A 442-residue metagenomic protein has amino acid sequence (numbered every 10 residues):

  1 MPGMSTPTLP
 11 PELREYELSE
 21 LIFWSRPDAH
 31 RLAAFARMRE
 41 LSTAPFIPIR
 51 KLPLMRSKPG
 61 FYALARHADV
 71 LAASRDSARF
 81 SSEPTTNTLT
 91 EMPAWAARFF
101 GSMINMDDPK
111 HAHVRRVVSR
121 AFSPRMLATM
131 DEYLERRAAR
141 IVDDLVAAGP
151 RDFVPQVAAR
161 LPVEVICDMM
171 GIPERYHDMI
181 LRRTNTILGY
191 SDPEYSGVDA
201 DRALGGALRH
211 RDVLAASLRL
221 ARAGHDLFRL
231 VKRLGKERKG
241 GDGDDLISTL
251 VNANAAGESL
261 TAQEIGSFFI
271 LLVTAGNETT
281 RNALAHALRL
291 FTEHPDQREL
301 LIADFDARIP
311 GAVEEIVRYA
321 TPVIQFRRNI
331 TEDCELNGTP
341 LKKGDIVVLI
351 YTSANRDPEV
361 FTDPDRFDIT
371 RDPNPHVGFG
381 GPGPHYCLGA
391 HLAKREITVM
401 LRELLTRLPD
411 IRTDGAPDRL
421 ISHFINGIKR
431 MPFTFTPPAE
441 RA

Functional and structural regions predicted by a protein language model:
M1-A442: Cytochrome P450
